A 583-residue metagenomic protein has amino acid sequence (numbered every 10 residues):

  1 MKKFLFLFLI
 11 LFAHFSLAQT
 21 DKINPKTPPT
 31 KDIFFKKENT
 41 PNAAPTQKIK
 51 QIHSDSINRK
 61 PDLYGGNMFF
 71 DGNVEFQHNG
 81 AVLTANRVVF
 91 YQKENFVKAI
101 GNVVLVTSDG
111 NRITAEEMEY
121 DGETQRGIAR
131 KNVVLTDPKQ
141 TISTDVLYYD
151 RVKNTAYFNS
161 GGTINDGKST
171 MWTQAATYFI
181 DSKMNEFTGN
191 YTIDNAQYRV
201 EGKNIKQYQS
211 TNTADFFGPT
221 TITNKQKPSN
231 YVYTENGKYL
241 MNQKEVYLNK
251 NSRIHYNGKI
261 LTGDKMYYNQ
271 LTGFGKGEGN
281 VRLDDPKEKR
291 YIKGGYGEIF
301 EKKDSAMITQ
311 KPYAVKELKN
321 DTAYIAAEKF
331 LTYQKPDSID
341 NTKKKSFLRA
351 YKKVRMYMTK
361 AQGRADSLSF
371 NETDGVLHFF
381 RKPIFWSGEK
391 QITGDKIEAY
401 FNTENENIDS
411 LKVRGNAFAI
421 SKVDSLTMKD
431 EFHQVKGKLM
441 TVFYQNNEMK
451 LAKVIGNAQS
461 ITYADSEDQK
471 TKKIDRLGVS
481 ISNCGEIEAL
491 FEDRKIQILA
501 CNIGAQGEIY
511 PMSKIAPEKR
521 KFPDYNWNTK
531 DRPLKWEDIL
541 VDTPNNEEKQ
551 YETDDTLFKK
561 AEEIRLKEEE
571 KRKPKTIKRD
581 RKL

Functional and structural regions predicted by a protein language model:
M1-F4, Q19: Positively charged n-region of N-terminal signal peptides that target proteins for export
F4-F12: Sec-dependent N-terminal signal peptides
H14-A18: Sec/Tat signal peptide C-region and signal peptidase I cleavage site
Q19-L583: N-terminal amphipathic/hydrophobic interface segments
